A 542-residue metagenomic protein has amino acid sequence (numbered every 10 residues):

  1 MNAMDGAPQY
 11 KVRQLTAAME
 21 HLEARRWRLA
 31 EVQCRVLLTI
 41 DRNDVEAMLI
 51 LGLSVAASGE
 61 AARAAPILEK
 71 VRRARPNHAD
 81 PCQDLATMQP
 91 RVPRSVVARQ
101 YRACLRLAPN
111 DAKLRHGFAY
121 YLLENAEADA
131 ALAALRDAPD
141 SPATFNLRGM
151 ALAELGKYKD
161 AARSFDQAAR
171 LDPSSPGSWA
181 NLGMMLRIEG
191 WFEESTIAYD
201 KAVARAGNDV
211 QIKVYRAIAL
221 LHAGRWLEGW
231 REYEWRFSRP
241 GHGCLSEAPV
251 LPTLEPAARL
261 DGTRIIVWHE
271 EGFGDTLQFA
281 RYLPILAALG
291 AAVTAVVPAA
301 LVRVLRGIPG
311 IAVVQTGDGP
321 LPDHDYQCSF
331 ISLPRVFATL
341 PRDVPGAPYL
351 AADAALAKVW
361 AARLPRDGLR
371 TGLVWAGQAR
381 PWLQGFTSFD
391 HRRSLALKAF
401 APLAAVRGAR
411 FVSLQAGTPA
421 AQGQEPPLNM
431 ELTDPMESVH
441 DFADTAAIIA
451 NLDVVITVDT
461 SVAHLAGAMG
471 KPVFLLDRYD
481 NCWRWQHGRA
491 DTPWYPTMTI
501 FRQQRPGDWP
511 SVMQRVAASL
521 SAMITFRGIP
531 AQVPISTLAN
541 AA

Functional and structural regions predicted by a protein language model:
M1-V454, D459-A542: Alpha-helical solenoid repeat scaffolds of the TPR/TPR-like class and their adjacent stem/linker regions that mediate
